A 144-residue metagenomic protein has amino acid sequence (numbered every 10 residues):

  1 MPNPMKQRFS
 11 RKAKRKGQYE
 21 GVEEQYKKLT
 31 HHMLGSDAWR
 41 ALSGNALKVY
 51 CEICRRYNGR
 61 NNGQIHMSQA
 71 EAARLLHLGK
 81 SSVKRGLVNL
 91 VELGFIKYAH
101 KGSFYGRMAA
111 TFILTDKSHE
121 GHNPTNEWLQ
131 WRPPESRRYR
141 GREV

Functional and structural regions predicted by a protein language model:
M1-S43, R60, R74-L75, P124-E143: Positively charged, structured surface patches that bind polyanionic biopolymers
P2, S36, N45, R56-S118: Winged helix-turn-helix DNA-binding recognition segment
A13-Y19, I53-C54, Y98-K101: Intrinsically disordered, low-complexity boundary segments flanking structured domains
K48-E52: Pre-recognition alpha-helix immediately N-terminal to the DNA-recognition helix within helix-turn-helix or winged-helix
L114-W128: Periplasmic OmpA/Pal-like peptidoglycan-binding modules at the C-termini of bacterial envelope proteins
